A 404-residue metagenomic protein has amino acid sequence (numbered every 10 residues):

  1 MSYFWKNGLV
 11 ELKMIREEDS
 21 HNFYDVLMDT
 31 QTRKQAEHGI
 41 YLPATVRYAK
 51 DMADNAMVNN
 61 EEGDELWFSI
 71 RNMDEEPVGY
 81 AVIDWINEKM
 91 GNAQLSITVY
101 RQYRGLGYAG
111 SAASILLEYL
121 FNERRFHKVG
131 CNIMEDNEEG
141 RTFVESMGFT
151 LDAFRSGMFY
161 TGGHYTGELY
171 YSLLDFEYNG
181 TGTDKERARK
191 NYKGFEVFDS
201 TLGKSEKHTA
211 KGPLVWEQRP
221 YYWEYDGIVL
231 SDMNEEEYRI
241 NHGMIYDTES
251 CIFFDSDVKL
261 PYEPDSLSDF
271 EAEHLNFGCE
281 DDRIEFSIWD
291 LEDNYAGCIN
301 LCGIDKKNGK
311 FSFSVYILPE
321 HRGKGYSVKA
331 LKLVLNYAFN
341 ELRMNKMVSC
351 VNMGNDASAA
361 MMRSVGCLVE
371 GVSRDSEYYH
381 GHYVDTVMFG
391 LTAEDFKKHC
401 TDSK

Functional and structural regions predicted by a protein language model:
M1-H21, D25-Q31, W67, R71-E249 (+2 more regions): Acyl-donor (CoA/ACP) binding surface of acyl/acetyltransferases
R33-D54, C251-E273: Conserved GNAT-fold acetyl-CoA-binding loop/helix
N55-S69, E273-S287: A short helix-loop-beta-strand connector motif used in the catalytic cores of GNAT acetyltransferases and, in some
